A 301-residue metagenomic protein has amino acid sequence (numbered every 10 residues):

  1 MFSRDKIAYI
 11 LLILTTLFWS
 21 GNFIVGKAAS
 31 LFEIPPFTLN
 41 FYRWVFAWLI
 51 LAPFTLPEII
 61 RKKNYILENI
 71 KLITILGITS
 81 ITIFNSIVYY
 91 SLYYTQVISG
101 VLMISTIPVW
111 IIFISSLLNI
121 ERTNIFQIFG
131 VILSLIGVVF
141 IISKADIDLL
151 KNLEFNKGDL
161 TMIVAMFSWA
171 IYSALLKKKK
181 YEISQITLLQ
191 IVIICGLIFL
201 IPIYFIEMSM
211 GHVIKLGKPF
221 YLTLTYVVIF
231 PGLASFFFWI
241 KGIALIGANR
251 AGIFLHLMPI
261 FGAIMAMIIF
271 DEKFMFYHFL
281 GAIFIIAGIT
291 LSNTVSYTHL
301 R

Functional and structural regions predicted by a protein language model:
M1-Y42, K151-K178: Glycine-/small-residue-enriched transmembrane alpha-helix faces in small-molecule transporters and effluxers
F18, N22-F23, A52-S99, M103-I104 (+2 more regions): Specific transmembrane alpha-helical segments of multi-pass solute transporters/efflux pumps, especially DMT/EamA
K27, A47-I66, I136-N152, C195-P219 (+2 more regions): Membrane-interface helix-cap regions at the ends of transmembrane helices in multi-pass membrane proteins
Y42, I81, N85, S99-T106 (+2 more regions): Helix-helix packing/entry segments at the starts of transmembrane helices
F46-I50, M103-L117, I132, C195-F199 (+3 more regions): Alpha-helical transmembrane segments of compact multi-pass small-molecule transporters, enriched in specific families
L51, I111-F113, L117, L149-M208 (+1 more regions): Transmembrane alpha-helical segments that form core, pore/gating elements of small-molecule transporters/exporters
N64-E68, V101-I104, I120-F140, F155-D159 (+2 more regions): Loop-to-transmembrane alpha-helix entry segments
T298-R301: Conserved small/polar residues in nucleotide/adenosyl-binding loops
